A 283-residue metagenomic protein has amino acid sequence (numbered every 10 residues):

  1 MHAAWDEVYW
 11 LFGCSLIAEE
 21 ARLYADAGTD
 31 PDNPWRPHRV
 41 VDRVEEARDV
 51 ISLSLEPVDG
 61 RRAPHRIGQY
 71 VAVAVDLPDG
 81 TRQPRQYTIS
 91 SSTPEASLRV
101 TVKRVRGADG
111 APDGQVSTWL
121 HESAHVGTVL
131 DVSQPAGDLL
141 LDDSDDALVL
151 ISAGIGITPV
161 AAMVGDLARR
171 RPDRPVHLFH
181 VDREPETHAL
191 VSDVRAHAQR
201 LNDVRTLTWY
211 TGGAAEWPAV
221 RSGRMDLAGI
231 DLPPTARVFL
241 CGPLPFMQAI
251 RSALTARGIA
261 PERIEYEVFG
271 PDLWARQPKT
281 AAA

Functional and structural regions predicted by a protein language model:
M1-A3, L11, P34, H180-A283: Reductase modules of NAD(P)H-dependent flavoproteins
M1-I17, K103: Helix-rich terminal scaffold detector
A18-D32: Flexible inter-domain linker/hinge segments
G28-H38, G80-P84: Short coil-to-beta-strand transition motifs
V41, R48-L150, D166-R169, R183-E184 (+3 more regions): FAD-binding FR-type
G68, G156, P243: Short, conserved phosphate/pyrophosphate- and ester-handling motifs at nucleotide-, phospho-/glycolipid
A147-V149, H177, R237: Structural motif
